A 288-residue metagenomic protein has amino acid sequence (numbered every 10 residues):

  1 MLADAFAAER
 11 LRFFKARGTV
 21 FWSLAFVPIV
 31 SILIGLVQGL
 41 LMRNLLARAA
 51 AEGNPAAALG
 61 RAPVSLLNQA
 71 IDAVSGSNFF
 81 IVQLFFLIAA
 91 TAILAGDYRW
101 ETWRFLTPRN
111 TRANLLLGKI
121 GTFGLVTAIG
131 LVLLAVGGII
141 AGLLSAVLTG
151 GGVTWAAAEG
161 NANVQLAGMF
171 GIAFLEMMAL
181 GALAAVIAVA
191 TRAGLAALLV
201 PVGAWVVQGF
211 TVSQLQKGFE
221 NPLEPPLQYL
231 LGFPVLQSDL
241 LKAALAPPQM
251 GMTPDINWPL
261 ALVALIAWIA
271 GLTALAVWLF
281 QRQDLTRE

Functional and structural regions predicted by a protein language model:
M1-L11: Short, Lys/Arg-rich, polar N-terminal cytosolic tail immediately upstream of the first transmembrane signal-anchor
L2, F86, L175, A179 (+4 more regions): Residue-level signal for transmembrane alpha-helical positions in Major Facilitator Superfamily
L2-D4, T19-V27, D239-E288: Alpha-helical transmembrane segments of multi-pass membrane transporters/translocases
R10-F26, L195: Membrane-interface helix starts
A25-V30, T122, L134, P201-Q208 (+1 more regions): Transmembrane alpha-helical core residues of multi-pass small-molecule transporters, especially secondary transporters
V27-A92, L117-A185, V189, L240-L262: Secretory targeting signals
I32-R43, G194-G232: Transmembrane helix segments
L87-R112, I120, L285: Transmembrane helix boundary and interhelical loop/hinge segments in multi-pass membrane proteins
